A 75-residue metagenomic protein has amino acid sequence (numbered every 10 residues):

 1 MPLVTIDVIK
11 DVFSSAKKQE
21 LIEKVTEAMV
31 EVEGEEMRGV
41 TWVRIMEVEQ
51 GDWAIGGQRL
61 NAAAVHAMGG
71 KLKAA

Functional and structural regions predicted by a protein language model:
P2-A75: A domain-level signal for the structural core that forms small-molecule/cofactor-binding pockets and catalytic centers
